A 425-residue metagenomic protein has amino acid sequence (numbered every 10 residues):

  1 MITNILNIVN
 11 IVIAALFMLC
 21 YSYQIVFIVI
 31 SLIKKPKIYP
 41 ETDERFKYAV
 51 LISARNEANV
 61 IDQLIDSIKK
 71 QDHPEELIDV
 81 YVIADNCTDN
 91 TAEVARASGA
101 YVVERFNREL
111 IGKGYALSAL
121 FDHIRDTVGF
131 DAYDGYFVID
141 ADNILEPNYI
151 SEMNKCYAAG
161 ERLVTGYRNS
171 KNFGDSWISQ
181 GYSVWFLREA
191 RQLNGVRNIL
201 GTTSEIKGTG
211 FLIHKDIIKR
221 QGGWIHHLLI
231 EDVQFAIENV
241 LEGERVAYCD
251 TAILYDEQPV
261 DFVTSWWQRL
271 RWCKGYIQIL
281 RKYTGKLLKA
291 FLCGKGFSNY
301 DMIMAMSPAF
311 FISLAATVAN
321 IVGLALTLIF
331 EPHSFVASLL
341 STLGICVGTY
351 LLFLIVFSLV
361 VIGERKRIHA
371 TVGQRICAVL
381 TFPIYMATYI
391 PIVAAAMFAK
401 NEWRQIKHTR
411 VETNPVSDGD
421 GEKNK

Functional and structural regions predicted by a protein language model:
M1-S67: N-proximal low-complexity "stem/linker" segments adjacent to membrane-targeting elements
V26-K35, Y39-R45, G285-S298, M302 (+1 more regions): Juxtamembrane C-terminal module of membrane proteins
F46-A49, D79, Q234: Cell-envelope/extracellular polymer assembly enzymes that use nucleotide-activated donors
D62, D89-R96, E104, K113 (+1 more regions): Acidic helix N-cap motif at the loop->helix transition within catalytic regions of sugar-transfer enzymes
D66-L77: Short, acidic, metal-binding catalytic loop of nucleotide-sugar glycosyltransferases
A84-A92, N107-E109, I144: A conserved acidic beta->alpha catalytic loop
N90, I139-C156: Acidic donor-binding/catalytic loop of UDP-sugar-dependent glycosyltransferases, especially processive GT2
F106-G129, N148-L229, L270, I277 (+2 more regions): Long helical/loop segments within the catalytic core of UDP-sugar-dependent glycosyltransferases, especially the large
